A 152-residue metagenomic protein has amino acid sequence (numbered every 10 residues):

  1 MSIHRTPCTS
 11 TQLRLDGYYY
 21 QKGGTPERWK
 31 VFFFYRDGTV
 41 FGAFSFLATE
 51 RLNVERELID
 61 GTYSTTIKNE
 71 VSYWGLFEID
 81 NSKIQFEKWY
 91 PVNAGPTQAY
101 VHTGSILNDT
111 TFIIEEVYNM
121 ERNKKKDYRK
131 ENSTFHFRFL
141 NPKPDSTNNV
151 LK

Functional and structural regions predicted by a protein language model:
M1-W74, D80, Q85-K152: Lipid interaction determinants
